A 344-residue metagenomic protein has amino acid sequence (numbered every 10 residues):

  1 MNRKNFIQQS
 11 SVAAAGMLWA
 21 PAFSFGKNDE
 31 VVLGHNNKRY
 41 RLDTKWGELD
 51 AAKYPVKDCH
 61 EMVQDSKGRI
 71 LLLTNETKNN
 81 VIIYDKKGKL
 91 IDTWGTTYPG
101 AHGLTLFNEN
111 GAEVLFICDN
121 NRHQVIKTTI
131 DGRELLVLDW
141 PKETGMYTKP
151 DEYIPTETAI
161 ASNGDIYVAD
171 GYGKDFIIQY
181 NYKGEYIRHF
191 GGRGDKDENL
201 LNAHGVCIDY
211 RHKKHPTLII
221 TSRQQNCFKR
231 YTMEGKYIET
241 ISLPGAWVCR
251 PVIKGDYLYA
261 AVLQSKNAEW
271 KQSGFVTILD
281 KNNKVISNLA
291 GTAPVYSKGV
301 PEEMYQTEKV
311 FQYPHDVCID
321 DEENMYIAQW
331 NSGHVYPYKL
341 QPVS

Functional and structural regions predicted by a protein language model:
N5-F25: N-terminal export signals
K27-T44: Blade/loop signatures of beta-propeller domains
T44-K53, L136-K149, I187-E198, I286-K309: Surface-exposed loop and turn segments in beta-propeller and other repeat-based domains that flank or scaffold
K53-K67, Y98-G111, E143-D165, D195-T217 (+4 more regions): Beta-rich, blade/repeat-based domains predominating in secreted/periplasmic proteins but also intracellular
I70-L72, V114-F116, I166-Y167, T217-I219 (+2 more regions): Conserved beta-propeller blade signature
N79-I82, K86-E109: Blade-loop segments of beta-propeller domains
A246-T292: Loop/turn-rich, solvent-exposed surfaces of beta-rich toroidal or solenoidal domains
Y313-S344: Blade-level signature of beta-propeller repeat domains, shared across WD40, Kelch, NHL, RCC1 and BNR/Asp-box propellers
